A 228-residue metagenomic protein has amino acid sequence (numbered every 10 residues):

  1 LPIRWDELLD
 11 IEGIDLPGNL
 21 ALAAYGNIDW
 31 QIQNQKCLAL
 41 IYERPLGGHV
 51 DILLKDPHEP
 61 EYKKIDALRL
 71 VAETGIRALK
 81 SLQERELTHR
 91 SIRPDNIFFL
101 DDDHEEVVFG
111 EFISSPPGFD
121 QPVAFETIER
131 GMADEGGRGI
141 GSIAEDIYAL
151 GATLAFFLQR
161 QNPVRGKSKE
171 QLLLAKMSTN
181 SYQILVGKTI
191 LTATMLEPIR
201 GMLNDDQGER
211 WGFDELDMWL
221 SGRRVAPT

Functional and structural regions predicted by a protein language model:
L1-P17: ATP-binding glycine-rich loop module of kinase domains
L20-I65: Conserved structural core of kinase catalytic domains
V71-A72: Activation segment signature within eukaryotic-like protein kinase domains
L79-D101: Catalytic-loop of the protein kinase fold
D95-G131: Activation segment/activation loop of eukaryotic-type protein kinase catalytic domains
T189-D205: Conserved C-terminal C-lobe helix
L203-E215: A conserved short helix/loop substructure at the end of the activation segment of eukaryotic-like protein kinase domains
